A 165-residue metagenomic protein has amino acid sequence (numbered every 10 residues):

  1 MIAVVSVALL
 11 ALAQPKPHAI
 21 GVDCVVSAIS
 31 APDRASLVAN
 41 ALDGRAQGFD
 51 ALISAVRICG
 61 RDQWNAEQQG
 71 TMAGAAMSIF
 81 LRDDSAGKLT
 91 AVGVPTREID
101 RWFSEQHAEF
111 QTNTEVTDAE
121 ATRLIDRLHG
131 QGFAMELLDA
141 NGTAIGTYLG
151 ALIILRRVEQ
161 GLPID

Functional and structural regions predicted by a protein language model:
M1-L12: Sec-dependent N-terminal signal peptides
V7, I29-S30, W64: Residue-level marker of positions within ordered structural domains that often coincide with functionally constrained
L12-K16, I164-D165: Compositionally biased, proline/threonine/alanine/serine-rich low-complexity intrinsically disordered stretches
Q14-D50, S54: Immediate post-signal-peptide N-terminus of mature secreted/exported proteins
G44-I164: Mature extracellular/secreted ectodomains of secretory-pathway proteins
